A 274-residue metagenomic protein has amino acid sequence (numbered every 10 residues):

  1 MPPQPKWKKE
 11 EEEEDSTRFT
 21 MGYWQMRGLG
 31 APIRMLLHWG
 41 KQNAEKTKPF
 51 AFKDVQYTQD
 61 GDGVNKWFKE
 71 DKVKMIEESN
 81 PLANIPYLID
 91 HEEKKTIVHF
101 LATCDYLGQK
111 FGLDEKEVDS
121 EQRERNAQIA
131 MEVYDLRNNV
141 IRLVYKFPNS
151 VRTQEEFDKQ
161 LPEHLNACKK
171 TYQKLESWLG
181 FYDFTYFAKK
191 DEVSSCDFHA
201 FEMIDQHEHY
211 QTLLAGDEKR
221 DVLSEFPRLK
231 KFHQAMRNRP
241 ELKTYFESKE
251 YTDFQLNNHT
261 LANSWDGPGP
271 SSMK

Functional and structural regions predicted by a protein language model:
P2-P162, K170, S272-K274: GST-like domain detector, emphasizing the conserved glutathione-binding G-site in the N-terminal thioredoxin-like
A102, R228, E241: Residue-level recognition of oxygen-bearing side chains
L107, E121, R125-N238: GST-like fold's C-terminal all-alpha helical module
F187-K189, Y245-S248: Extracytoplasmic ligand-binding clamshell segments of periplasmic binding protein
L242-T244, E250-K274: C-terminal helix/juxtamembrane-tail motif
